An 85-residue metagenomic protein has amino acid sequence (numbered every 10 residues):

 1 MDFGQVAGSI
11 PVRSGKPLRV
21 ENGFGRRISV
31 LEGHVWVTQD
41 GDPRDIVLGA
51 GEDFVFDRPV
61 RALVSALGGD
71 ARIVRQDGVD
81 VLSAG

Functional and structural regions predicted by a protein language model:
G4-E21, L48, V55: Conserved short histidine dyad/triad with adjacent acidic residue
S9-V12, V30, L67: Histidine- and aromatic-rich ligand-binding microenvironments
G23-V35: Glycine- and acidic-residue-biased ligand/ion/polar-headgroup-sensing regions
V35-L48: A short beta-strand-loop-beta hairpin characteristic of the jelly-roll/cupin
E52-G85: C-terminal structural segments of small proteins and small subunits
